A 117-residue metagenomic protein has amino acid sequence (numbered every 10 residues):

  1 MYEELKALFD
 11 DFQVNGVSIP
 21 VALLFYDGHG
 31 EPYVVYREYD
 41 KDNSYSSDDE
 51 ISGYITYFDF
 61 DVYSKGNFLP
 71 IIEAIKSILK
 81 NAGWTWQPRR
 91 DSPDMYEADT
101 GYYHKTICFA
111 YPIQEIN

Functional and structural regions predicted by a protein language model:
M1-S46, E97-D99: Small/polar-rich, solvent-exposed N-terminal microdomains that initiate assembly or binding
N43-Y45, T56-F60, N81-T85, A110: Short, surface-exposed linear patches
S52-G66, Y103-I113: Oligomerization/assembly interface segments of phage tail-like spikes and tubes
N67-E73: Short, conserved charged micro-motifs
E73-N117: Acidic-leaning, charged glycine-interspersed low-complexity segments
